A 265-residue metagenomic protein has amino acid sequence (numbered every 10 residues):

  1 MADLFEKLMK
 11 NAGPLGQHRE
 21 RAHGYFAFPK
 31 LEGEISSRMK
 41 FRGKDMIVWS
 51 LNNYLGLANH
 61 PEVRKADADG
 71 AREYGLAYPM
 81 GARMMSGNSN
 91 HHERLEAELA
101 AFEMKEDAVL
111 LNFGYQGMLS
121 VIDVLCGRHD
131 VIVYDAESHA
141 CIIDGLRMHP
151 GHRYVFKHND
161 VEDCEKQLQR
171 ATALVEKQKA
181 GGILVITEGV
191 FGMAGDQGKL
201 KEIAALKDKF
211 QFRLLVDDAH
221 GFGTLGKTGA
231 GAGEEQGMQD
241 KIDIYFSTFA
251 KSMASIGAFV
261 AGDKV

Functional and structural regions predicted by a protein language model:
K10-A77, F212: N-terminal "arm"/small-domain region of PLP-dependent enzymes with the aminotransferase-like
K65, G70-F113: Conserved N-terminal alpha-helix of the aminotransferase class I/II PLP-enzyme fold
V121-A140: Conserved PLP-anchoring active-site segment centered on the Schiff-base-forming lysine
R128, M148-P150, K241: Short, structured coil segments at secondary-structure junctions
C141-H149: Active-site-proximal loop->helix
Y154, H158-L215: Active-site phosphate-binding strand-loop segment of PLP-dependent enzymes
E234-V265: Active-site PLP attachment segment
